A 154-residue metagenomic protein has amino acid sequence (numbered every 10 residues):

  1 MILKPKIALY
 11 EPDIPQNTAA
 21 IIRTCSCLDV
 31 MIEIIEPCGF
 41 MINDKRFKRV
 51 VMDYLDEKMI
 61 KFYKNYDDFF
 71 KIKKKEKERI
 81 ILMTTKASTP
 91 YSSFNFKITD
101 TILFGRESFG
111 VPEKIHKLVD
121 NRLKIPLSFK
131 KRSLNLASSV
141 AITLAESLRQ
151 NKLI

Functional and structural regions predicted by a protein language model:
M1-T85, L148-R149: RNA substrate-binding interface of SAM-dependent RNA methyltransferases
T24, K114-I115: Hydrophobic/aromatic ligand-binding patch that stacks against planar heteroaromatic rings of cofactors or nucleotides
R49-L55, I98-D100, I142: Short, hinge-like loop/turn segments at secondary-structure boundaries
T85-T89, R106-F109, F129: Short glycine-rich anion-binding loops that position phosphate/pyrophosphate groups of nucleotides and phosphorylated
Y91-T99: Active-site oxyanion/phosphate-handling segment shared across diverse enzymes
R106-K114, S133-L136: Ser/Thr/Gly-rich flexible loops in soluble cytosolic domains mediating phosphotransfer, phosphorylation
L118-I154: Structured adenosyl-cofactor binding patch, chiefly the S-adenosyl-L-methionine
